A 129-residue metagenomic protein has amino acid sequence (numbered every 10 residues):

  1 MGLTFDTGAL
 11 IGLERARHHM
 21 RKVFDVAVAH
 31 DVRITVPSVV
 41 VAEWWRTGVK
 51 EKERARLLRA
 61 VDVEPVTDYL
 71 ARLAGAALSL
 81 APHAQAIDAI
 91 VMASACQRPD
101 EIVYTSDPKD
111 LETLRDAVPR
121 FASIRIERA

Functional and structural regions predicted by a protein language model:
M1-V36, W45-V61, R120, E127-A129: Short, well-structured N-terminal submotif of metal-dependent ribonuclease cores
T7-E14, L70-A76, M92-Q97: Primarily hydrophobic membrane-targeting regions of prokaryotic envelope proteins
A9, V40-V41, L70, I90-V91 (+1 more regions): Alpha-helix capping/helix-boundary segments
L10-E14, V41-E43, S79-H83: Short, flexible loop segments at the rims of nucleotide/cofactor-binding pockets, characterized by
V36, P65, A86, T105-S106: Short beta-strand scaffold positions
W44, Q85-I102: Acidic, metal-associated active-site segment
V61-A81: Acidic catalytic patch
R98-A129: Acidic, PIN/NYN-like endoribonuclease modules and their adjacent C-terminal/linker elements
